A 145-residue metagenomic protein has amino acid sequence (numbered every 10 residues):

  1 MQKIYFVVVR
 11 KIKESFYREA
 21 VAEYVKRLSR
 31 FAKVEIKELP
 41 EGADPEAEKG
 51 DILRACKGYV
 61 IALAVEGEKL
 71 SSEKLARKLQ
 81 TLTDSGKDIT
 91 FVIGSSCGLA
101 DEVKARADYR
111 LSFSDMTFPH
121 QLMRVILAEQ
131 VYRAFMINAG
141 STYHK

Functional and structural regions predicted by a protein language model:
M1-Y24, L28: N-terminal beta1-alpha1 ligand-phosphate binding loop
F6, I61, G94, L127: Conserved RecA-like P-loop NTPase ATPase core
V7-V9, K37, V92: Short hydrophobic segments within beta-strands
I12, V65-E68, S95-G98: Short glycine-rich anion-binding loops that position phosphate/pyrophosphate groups of nucleotides and phosphorylated
R18-V21, K49, S72-A76, K104 (+1 more regions): Conserved strand-to-helix beginnings and helix N-cap segments that scaffold or border functional pockets
Y24, K78-L82, R106: Catalytic-core regions built around general acid/base machinery
F31-T90: S-adenosyl-L-methionine/SAH cofactor-binding core of RNA-modifying enzymes
D101-K145: Structured adenosyl-cofactor binding patch, chiefly the S-adenosyl-L-methionine
